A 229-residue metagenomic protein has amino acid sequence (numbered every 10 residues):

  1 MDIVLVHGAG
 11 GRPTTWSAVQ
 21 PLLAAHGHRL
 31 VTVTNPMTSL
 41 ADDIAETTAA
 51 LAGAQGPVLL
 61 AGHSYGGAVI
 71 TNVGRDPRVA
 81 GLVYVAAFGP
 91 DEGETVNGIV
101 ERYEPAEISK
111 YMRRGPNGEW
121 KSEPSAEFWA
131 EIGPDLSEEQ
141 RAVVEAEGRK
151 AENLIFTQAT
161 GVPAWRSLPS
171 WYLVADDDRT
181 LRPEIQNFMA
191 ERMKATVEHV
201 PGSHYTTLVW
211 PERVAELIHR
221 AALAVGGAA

Functional and structural regions predicted by a protein language model:
M1, W165-S170, M193-A195: Short, proline-enriched alpha-helix->beta-strand connector loops that line the catalytic pocket of alpha/beta-hydrolase
D2-A41, V58, N72: Conserved HGGG/HGGXW glycine-rich cap/lid loop of the alpha/beta-hydrolase fold
A41-V58: Conserved acidic catalytic loop of the alpha/beta-hydrolase fold
A61-G66, I70: Gly/Ala-rich beta-loop-alpha elbow adjacent to hydrolase catalytic centers
R75-S125, E152-F156, L181, M189: Flexible "cap/lid" loop of the alpha/beta hydrolase fold
V143-A164: Active-site nucleophile elbow and catalytic-triad environment of alpha/beta-hydrolase enzymes
Y172-V174: Short beta-strand/loop motif that positions the catalytic acidic residue of the alpha/beta-hydrolase fold
D176-P201, Y205-L208, R220-A221: Conserved loop-alpha-helix segment in the C-terminal half of the alpha/beta-hydrolase fold that carries the catalytic
